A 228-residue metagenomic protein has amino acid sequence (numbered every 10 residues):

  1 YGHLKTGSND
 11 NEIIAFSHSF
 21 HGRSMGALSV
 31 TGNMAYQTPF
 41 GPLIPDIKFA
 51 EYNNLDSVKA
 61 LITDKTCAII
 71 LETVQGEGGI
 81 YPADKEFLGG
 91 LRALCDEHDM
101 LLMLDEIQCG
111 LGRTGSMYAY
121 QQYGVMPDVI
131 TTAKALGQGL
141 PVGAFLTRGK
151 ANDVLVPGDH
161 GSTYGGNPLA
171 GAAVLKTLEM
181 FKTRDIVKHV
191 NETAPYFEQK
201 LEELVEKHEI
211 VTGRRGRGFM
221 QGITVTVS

Functional and structural regions predicted by a protein language model:
Y1-S228: Conserved N-terminal phosphate-binding loop of PLP-dependent enzymes in the Aspartate aminotransferase
